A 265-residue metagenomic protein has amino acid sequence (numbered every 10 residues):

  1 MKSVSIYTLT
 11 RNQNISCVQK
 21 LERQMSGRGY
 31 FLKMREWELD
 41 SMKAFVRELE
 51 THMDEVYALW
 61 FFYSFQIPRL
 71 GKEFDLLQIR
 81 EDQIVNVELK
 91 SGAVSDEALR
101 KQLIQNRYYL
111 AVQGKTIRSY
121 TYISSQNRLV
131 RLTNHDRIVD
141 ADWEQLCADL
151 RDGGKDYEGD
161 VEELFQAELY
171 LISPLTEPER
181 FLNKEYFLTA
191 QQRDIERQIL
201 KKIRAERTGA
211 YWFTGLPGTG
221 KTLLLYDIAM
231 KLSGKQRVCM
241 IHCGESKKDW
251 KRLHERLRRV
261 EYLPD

Functional and structural regions predicted by a protein language model:
M1-Q83, A93-D265: The feature marks helicase ATPase cores and/or their adjacent C-terminal helical subdomains in SF1/SF2/AAA+ helicases
V87: Conserved beta3 VAIK motif of the Hanks protein kinase fold
